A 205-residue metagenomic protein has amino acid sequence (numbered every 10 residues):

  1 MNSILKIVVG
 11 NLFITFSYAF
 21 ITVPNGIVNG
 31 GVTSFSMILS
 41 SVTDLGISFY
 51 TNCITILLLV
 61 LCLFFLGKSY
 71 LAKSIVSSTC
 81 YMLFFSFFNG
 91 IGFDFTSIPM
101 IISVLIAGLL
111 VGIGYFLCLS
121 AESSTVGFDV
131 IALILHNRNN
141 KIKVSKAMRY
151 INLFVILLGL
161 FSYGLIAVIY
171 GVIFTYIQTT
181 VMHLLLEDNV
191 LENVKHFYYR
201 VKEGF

Functional and structural regions predicted by a protein language model:
M1-F205: Extended, low-hydrophobicity, polar/charged segments
